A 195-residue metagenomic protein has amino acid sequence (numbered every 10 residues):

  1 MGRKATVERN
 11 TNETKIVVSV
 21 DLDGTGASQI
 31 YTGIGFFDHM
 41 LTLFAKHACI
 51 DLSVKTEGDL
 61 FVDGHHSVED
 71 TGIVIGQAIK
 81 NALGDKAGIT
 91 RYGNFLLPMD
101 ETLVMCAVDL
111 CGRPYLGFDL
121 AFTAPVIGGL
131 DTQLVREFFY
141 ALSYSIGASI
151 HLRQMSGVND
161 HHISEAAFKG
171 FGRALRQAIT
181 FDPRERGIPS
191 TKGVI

Functional and structural regions predicted by a protein language model:
M1-I195: N-terminal intrinsically disordered, cationic/polar leader segments that include organellar targeting peptides
